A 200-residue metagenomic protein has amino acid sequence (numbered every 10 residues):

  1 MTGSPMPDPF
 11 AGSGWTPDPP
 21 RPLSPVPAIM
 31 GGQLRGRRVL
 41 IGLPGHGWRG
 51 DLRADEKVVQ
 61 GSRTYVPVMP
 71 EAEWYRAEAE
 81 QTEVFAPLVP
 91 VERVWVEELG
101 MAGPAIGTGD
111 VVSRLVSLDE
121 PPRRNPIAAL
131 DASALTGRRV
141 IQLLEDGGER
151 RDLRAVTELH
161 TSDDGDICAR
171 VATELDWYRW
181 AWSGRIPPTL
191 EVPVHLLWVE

Functional and structural regions predicted by a protein language model:
T2-P9, P17, P22, V39 (+2 more regions): Extreme N-terminal leader/activation tails
G3-Q33, A105-L135: Mixed-charge, Lys/Arg-rich low-complexity intrinsically disordered regions
G12, L40, D55, E73 (+5 more regions): Intrinsic disorder/low-complexity segments
W15-P17, A72-R123, A172-E200: Intrinsically disordered, low-complexity, charged/polar segments
M30-G32, A54-V59, P87, D131-S133 (+3 more regions): Short, exposed beta-strand/loop patches in secreted or surface proteins that constitute
G31-G42, A132-L144: Short coil-to-beta transition motif at edge beta-strands of beta-rich domains
R38-G42, G47-L52, Y65-P67, F85-P90 (+6 more regions): Ordered hydrophobic segments in well-structured contexts
G47-W48, R53-T82, D146, R150-R151 (+1 more regions): Basic/aromatic-rich interaction segments and small domains that mediate binding to polyanionic partners
